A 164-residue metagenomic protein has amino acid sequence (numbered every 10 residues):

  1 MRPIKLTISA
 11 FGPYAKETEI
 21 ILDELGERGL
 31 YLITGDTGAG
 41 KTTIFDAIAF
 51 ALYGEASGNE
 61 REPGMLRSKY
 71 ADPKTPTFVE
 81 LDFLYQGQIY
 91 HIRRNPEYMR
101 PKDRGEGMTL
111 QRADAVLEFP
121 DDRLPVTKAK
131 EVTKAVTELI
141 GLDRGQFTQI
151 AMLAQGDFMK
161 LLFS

Functional and structural regions predicted by a protein language model:
M1-Q149, D157: Extreme N-terminal "head/tail" segments of very large remodeling/mechanoenzyme assemblies
L161-S164: Cytochrome P450
